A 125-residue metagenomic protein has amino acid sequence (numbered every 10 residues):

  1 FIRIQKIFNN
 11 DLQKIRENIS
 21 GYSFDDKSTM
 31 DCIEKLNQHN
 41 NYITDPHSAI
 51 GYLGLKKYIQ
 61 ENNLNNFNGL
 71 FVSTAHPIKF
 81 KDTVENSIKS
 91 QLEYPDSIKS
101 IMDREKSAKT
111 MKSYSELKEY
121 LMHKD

Functional and structural regions predicted by a protein language model:
F1-D125: PLP-dependent amino-acid enzyme catalytic core
